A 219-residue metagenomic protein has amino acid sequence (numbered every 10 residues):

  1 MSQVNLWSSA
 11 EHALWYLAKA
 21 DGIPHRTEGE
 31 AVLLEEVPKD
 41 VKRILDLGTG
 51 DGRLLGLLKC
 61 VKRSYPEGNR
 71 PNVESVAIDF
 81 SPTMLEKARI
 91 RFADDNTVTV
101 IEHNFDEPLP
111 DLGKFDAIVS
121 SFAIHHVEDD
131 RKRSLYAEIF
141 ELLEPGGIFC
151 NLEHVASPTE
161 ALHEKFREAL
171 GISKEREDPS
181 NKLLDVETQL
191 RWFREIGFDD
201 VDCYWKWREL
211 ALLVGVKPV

Functional and structural regions predicted by a protein language model:
M1-P38, R53-L54: Conserved class I S-adenosyl-L-methionine
L45, D51-C60, P71-E107: Class I SAM-dependent methyltransferase SAM/SAH-binding core
P110-I118: A short acidic, Gly/Pro-enriched loop at the edge of an enzyme's catalytic core that lines a small-molecule cofactor
A117-R131: A short SAM/SAH-binding and catalytic strip from SAM-dependent methyltransferases
R133-P145: A short glycine-rich, Lys/Arg-flanked "PGG" loop and its adjoining helix->strand segment in the class I
C150-I196, V201-C203: C-terminal alpha-helical "lid/dimerization" subdomain adjacent to the S-adenosyl-L-methionine
I196-V219: Core SAM-dependent methyltransferase catalytic element
